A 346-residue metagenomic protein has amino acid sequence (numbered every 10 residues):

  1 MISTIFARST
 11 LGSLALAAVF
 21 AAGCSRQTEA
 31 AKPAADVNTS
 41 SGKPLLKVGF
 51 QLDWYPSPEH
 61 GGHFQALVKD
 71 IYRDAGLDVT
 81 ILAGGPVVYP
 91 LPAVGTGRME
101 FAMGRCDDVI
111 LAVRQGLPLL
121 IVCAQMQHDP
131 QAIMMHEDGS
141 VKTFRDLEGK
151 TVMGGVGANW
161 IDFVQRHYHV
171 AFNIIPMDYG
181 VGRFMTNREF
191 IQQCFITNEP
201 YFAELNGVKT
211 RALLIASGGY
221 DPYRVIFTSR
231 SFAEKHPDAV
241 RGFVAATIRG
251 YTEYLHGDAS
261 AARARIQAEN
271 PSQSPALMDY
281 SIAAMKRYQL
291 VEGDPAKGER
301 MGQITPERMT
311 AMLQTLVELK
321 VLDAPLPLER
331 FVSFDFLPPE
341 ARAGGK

Functional and structural regions predicted by a protein language model:
M1-S13: Bacterial N-terminal signal peptides that target proteins for export
G12-A21: Bacterial N-terminal signal peptides
C24-Q27: Bacterial signal peptide processing site
K32-C194, L213-L214: Short, glycine-/small- and polar/acidic-enriched structural segments that line small-molecule recognition paths
H60-F64, L91, C106-V109, I161 (+7 more regions): Extracytoplasmic/secreted envelope proteins and their assembly/folding machinery, especially bacterial periplasmic
Q65, Q131-V141, Y223-A239: A bilobed periplasmic-binding-protein/Venus flytrap-type ligand-binding module shared by bacterial periplasmic
E234-V321: Secondary-structure end/capping motifs
E307-K346: Conserved C-terminal helix/tail region of periplasmic/extracytoplasmic solute-binding proteins
